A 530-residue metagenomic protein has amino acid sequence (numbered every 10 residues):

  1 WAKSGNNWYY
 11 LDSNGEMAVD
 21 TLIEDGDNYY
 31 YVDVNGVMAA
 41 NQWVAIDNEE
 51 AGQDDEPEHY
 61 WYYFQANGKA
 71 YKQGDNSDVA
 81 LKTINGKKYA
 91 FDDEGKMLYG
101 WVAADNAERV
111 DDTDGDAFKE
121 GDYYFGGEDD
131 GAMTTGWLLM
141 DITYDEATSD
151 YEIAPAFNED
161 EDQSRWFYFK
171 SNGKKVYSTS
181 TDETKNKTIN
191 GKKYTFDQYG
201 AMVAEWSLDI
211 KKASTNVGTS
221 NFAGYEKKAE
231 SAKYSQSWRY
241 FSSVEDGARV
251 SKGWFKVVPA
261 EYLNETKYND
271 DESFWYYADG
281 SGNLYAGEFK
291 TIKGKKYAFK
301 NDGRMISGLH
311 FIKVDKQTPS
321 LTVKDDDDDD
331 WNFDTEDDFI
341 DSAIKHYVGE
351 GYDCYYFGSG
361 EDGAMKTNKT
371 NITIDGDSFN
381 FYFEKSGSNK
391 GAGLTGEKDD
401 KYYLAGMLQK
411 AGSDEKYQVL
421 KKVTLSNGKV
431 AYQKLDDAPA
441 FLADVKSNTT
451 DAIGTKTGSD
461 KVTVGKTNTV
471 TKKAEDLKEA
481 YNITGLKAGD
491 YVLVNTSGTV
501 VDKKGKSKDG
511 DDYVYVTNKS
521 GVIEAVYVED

Functional and structural regions predicted by a protein language model:
W1-D530: Extracellular adhesion/carbohydrate-binding repeat motifs centered on closely spaced tryptophans
